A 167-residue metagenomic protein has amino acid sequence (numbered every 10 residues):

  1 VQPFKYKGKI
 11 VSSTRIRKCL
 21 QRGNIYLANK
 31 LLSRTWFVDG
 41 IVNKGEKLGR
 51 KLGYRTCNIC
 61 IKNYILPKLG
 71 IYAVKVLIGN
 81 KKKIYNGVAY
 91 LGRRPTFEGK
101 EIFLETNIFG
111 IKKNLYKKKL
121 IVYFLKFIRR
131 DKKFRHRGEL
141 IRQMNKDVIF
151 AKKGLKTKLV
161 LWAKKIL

Functional and structural regions predicted by a protein language model:
V1-R55, K119, K133-Q143: Classical nucleotidyltransferase
K44-L167: Phosphate/ribose-recognition catalytic cores of enzymes acting on nucleotide-derived substrates
